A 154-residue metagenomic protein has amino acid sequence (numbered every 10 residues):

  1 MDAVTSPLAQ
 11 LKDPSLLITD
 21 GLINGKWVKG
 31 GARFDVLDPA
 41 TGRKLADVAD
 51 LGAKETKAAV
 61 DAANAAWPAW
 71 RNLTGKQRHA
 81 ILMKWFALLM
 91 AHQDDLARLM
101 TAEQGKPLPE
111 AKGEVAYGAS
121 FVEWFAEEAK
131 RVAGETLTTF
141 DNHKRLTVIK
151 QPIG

Functional and structural regions predicted by a protein language model:
M1-D47, A80, K84, A116 (+1 more regions): Terminal low-complexity tails and localization/encapsulation signals of metabolic enzymes
L45-V132: Glycine-rich loop-to-alpha-helix module at the N-terminal edge of alpha/beta enzyme cores
